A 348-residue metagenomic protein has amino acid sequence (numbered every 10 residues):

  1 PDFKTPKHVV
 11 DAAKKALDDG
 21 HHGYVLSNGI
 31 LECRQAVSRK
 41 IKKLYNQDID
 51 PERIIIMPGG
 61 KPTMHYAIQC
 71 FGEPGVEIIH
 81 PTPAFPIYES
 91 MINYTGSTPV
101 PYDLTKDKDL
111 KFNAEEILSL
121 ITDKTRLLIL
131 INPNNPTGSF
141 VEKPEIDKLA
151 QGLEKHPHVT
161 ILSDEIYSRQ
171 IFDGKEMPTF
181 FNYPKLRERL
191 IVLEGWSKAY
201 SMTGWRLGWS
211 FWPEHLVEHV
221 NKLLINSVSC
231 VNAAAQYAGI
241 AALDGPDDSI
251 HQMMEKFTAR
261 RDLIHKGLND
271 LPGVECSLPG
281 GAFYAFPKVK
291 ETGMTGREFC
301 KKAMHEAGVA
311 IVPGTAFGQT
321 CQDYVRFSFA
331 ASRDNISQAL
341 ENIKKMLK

Functional and structural regions predicted by a protein language model:
P1-K15, D48-K348: PLP-dependent class I/II
D19, A36-L44, L263, G267-D270: Solvent-exposed, charged/polar functional surfaces in cytosolic regulatory/catalytic domains
H22-V25, K222-L224: A ubiquitous short alpha-helical element
G23-P58: Conserved N-terminal alpha-helix of the aminotransferase class I/II PLP-enzyme fold
